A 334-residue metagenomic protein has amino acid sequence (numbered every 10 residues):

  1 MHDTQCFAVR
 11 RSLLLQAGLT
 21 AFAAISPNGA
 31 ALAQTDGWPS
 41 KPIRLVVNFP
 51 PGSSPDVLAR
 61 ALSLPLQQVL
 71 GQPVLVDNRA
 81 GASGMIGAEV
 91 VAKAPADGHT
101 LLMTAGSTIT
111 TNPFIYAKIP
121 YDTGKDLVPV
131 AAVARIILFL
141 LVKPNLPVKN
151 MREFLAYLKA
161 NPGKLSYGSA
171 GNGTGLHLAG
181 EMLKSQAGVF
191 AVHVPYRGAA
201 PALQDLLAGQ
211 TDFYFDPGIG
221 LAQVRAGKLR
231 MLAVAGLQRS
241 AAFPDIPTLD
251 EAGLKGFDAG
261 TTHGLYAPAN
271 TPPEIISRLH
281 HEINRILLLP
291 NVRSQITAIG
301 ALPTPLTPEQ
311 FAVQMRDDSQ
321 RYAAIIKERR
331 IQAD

Functional and structural regions predicted by a protein language model:
M1-P27: N-terminal secretory signal peptides
L32-K125, K164, N172, V189-G218 (+4 more regions): N-terminal (or domain-start) structured segment
S40, Q67-G71, A187, G253-G260 (+1 more regions): A short C-terminal helix-loop "cap" of Rossmann-like NAD(P)-dependent dehydrogenase/epimerase domains
S40-P42, Q186, P273-D334: An extracytoplasmic/periplasmic, membrane-proximal ligand-sensing/linker region
S54, L58, L62, G87 (+9 more regions): Stable alpha-helical elements in mature extracytoplasmic
K93-H99, F114-P201, L249, T262-Q295: Hinge/capping helix and adjacent helix->loop/strand transition within the periplasmic-binding protein
I109-K118, H177, K184-Q186, F213-I246: A ligand-binding cleft/hinge motif common to bilobed small-molecule-binding domains
G220-L288, Q320: C-terminal lobe and pocket-closing loops of periplasmic/extracytoplasmic Venus-flytrap solute-binding proteins
